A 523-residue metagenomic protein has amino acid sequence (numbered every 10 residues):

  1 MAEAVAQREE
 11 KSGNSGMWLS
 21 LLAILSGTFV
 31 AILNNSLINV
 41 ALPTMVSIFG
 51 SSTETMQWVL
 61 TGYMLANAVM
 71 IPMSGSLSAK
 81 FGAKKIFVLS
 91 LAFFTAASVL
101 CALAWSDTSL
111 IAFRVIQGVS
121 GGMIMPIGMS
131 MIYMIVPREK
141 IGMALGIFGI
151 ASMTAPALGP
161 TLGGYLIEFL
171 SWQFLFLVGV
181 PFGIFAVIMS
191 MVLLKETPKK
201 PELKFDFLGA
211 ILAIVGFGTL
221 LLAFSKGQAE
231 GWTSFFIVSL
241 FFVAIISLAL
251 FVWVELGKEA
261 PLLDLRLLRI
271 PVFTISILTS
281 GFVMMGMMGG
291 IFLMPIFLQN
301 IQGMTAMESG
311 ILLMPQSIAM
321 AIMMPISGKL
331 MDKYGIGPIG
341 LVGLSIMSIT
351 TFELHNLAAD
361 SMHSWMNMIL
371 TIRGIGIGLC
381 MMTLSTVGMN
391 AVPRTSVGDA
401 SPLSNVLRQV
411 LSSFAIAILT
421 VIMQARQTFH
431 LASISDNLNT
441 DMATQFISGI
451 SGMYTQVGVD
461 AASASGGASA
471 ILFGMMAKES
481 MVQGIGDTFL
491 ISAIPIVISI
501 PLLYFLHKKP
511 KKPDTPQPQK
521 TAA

Functional and structural regions predicted by a protein language model:
M1-S12: Short, Lys/Arg-rich, polar N-terminal cytosolic tail immediately upstream of the first transmembrane signal-anchor
E10, Q409-K508, P513-A523: Hydrophobic transmembrane architecture of multi-pass small-molecule transporters
S15-A79, K84-S90, S98, A104 (+9 more regions): Transmembrane core module of solute transporters
G121-F148: Cytoplasmic helix-loop-helix junction between adjacent transmembrane helices in 12-TM secondary transporters
I147-F148, S152-L158, G164, M366-I450: Small-residue-rich alpha-helical segments with characteristic i,i+4
F176-M191, L240-A244, D487-Y504: Symmetry-related core transmembrane helices of the 12-TM Major Facilitator Superfamily/SLC fold
F182, A186-G218, L262-R269, T428-D460 (+1 more regions): Central mid-sequence intracellular linker of multi-pass
